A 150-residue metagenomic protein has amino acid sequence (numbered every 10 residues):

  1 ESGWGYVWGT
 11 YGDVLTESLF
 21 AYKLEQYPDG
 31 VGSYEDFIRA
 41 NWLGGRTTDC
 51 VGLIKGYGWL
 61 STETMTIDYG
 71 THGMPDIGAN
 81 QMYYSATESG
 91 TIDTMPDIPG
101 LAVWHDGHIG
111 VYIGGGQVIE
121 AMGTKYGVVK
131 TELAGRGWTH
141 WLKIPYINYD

Functional and structural regions predicted by a protein language model:
E1-E63, D106-H108, I119-A121: N-terminal capping segments
E1-G5, E63-M95, D106-D150: Aromatic- and glycine-rich peptidoglycan recognition patches
P99-L101: Loop/turn positions that initiate beta-strands
